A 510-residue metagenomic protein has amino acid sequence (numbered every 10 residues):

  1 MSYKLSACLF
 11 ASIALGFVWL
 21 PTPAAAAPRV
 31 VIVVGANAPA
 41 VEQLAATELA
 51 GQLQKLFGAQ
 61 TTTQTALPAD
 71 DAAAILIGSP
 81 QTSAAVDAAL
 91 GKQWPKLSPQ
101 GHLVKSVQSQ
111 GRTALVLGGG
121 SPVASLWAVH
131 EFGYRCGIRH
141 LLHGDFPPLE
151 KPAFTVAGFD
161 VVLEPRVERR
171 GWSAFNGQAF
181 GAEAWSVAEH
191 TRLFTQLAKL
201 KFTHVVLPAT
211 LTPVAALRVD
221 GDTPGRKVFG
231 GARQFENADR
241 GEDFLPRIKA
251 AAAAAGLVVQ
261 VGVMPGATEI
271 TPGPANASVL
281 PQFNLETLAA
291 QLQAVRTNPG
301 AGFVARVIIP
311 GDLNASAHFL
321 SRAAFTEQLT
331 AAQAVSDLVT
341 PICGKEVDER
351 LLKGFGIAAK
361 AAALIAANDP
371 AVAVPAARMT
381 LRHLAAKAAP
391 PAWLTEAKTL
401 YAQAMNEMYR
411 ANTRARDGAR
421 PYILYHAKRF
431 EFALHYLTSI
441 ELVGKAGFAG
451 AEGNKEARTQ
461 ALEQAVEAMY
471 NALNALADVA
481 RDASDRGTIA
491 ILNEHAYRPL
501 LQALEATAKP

Functional and structural regions predicted by a protein language model:
M1-L5: Positively charged n-region of N-terminal signal peptides that target proteins for export
F10-K105, P152-D160: Acidic, contiguous N-terminal accessory segments
P28-R29, D70-A73, L200-V205, A254-V258 (+1 more regions): Loop/turn elements at helix/coil->beta-strand transitions in domains of secreted/extracellular proteins
I32-G35, A114-G119, F303: Short, well-ordered beta-strand elements
G35, G78, L207-P208, Q260-G262 (+1 more regions): Generic beta-strand/beta-sheet core signal
A40-L44, A84-V86, S125, V214-L217 (+2 more regions): Extracytoplasmic/secreted cell-surface and envelope-processing proteins
Q52, P95-N284: Feature activates predominantly on carbohydrate-active enzymes
A157-V161, A215, A250-G256, T268-P510: Substrate-binding groove of N-acetylhexosamine-processing glycoside hydrolases
